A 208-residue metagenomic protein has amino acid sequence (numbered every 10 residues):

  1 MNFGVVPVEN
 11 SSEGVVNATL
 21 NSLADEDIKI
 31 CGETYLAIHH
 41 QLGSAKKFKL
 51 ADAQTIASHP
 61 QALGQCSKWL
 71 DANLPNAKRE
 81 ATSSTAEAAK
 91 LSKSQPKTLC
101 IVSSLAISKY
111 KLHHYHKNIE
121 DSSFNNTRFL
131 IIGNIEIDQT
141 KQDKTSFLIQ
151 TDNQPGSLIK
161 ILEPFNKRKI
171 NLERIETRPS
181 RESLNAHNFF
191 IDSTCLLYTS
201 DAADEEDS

Functional and structural regions predicted by a protein language model:
M1-S200: Domain-level signature for soluble enzymes in the chorismate/prephenate branch of the shikimate pathway
Y198-S208: Single conserved hydrophobic/aromatic residue that forms the stacking wall/gate of nucleotide- or nucleobase-binding
